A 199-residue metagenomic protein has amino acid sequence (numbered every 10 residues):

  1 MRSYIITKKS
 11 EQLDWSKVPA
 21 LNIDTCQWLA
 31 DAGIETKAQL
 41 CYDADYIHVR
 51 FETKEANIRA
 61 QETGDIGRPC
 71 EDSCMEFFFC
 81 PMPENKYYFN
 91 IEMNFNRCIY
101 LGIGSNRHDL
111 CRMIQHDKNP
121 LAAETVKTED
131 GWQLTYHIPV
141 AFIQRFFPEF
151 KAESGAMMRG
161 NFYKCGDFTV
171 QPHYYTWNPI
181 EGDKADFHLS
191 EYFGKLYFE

Functional and structural regions predicted by a protein language model:
M1-E199: Structural preference for beta-rich elements and adjacent junctions enriched in aromatics
